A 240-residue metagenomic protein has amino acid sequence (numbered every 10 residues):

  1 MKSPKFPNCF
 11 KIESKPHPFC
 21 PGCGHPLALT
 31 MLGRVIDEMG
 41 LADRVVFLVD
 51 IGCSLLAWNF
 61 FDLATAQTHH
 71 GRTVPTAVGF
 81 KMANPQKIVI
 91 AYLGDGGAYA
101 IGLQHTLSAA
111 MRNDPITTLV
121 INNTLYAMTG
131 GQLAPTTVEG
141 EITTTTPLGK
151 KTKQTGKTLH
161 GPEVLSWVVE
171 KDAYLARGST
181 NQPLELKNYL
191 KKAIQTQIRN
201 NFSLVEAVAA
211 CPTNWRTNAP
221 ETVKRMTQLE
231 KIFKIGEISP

Functional and structural regions predicted by a protein language model:
M1-K5, C9, E13-K15, I198-N201 (+1 more regions): Flexible, low-complexity linker and terminal segments
M1-K87: Thiamine diphosphate
K15-F19, G24-M31, D43, G102-H105 (+3 more regions): General structural feature for long, well-ordered alpha-helical segments within catalytic domains of soluble enzymes
V46-D50, A91, T118-I121, Y174-S179 (+1 more regions): General beta-strand structural signal in soluble alpha/beta enzymes
I51-C53, N123-L125, Q182, A207-N214: Glycine-rich beta-alpha junction loops
C53-A127, N188: Thiamine diphosphate
L63-A66, A109, A134-V138, E221-K224: Short, hinge-like loop/turn segments at secondary-structure boundaries
A134-T196: Conserved thiamine diphosphate
